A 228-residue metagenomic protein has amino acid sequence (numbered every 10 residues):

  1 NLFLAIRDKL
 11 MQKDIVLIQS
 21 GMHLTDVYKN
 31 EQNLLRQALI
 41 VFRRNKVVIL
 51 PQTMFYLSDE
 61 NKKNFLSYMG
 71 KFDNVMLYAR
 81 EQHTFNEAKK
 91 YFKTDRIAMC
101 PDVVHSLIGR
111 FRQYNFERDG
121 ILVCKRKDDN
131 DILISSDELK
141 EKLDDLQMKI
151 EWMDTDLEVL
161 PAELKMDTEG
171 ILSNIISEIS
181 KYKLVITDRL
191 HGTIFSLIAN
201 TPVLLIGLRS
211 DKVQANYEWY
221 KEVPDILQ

Functional and structural regions predicted by a protein language model:
N1-Q228: Active-site anion-handling motifs in enzyme catalytic cores
